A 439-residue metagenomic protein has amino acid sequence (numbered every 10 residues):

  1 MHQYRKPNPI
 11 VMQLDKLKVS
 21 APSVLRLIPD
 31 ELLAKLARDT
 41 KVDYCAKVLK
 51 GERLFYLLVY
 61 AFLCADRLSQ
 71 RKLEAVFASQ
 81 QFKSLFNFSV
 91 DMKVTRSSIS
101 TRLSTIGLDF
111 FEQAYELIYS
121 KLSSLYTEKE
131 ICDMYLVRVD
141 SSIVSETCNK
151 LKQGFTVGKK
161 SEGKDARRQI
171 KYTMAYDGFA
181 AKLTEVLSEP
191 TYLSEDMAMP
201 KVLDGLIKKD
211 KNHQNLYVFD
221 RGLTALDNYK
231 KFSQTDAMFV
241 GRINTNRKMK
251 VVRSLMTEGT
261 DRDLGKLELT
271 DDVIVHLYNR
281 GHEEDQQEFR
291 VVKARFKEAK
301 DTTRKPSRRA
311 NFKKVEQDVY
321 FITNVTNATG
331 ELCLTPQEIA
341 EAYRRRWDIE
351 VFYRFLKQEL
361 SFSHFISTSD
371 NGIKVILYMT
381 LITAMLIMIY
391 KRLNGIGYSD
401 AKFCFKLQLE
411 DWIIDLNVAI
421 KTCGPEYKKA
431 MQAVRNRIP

Functional and structural regions predicted by a protein language model:
M1-K72, V76, S104, A114 (+3 more regions): Single, function-defining residue in the core of a domain
K41, N87-S89, S141, S367: Glycine-centered flexibility motif
L73, F77-S89: Extended, structured, electrostatic nucleic-acid-contact surfaces
F77-Q81, L122, L206: Hydrophobic, Leu/Ile/Phe/Ala-enriched alpha-helical segments that form helix-helix packing faces
F86-L108: Major-groove recognition helix of helix-turn-helix-like DNA-binding domains
T95, D140, F219-D220: A secondary-structure boundary/capping signal
S100-Y176: Active-site-proximal, Lys/Arg-enriched surface segment that forms a nucleic-acid-binding/basic interface patch
